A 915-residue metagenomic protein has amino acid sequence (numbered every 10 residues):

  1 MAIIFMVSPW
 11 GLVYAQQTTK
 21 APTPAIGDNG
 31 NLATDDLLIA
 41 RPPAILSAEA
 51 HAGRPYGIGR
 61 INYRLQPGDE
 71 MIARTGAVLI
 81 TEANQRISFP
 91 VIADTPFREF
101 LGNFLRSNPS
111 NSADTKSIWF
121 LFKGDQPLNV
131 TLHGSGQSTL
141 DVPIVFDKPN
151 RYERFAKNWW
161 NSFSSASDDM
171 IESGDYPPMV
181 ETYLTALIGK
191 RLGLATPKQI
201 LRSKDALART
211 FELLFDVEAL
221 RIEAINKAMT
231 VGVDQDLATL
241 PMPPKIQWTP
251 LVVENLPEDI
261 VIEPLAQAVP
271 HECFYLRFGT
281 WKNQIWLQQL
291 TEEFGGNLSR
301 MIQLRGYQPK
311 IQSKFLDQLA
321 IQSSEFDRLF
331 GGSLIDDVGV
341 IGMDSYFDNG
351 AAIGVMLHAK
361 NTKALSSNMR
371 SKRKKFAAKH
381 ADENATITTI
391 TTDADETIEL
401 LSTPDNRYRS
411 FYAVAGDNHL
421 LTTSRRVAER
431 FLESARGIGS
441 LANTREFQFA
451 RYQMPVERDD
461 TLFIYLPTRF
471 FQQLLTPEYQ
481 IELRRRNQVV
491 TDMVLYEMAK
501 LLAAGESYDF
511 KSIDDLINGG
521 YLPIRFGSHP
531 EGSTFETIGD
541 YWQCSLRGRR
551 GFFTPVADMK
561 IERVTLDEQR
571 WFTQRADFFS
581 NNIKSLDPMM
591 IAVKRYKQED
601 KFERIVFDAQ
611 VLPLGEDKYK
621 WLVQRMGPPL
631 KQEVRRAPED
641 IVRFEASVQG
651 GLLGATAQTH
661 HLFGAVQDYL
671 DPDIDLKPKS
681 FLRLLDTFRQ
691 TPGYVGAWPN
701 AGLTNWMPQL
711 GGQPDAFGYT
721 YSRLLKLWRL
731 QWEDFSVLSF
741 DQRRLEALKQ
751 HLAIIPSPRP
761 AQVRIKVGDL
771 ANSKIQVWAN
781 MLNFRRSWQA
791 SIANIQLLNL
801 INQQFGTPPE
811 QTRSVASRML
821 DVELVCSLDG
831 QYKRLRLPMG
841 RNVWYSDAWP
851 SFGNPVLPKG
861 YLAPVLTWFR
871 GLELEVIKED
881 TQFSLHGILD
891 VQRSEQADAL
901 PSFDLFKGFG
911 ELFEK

Functional and structural regions predicted by a protein language model:
M1-P9: Bacterial N-terminal signal peptides
V13-A15: Boundary at the C-terminal end of the N-terminal hydrophobic targeting segment
A21-P90, R154-A156, W160-I353, L357-T389 (+8 more regions): Structural boundary/hinge residues at secondary-structure and domain interfaces
E325, A378-Y412, G439-F449, M707-L730: A cross-kingdom feature marking solvent-exposed beta-strand/loop segments within repeated, beta-rich binding/scaffold
N349-H358, D417-T422, F663, D686-Q709 (+1 more regions): Short cationic amphipathic helices and targeting signals
R407-E478, E482, Y719-I775: A conserved glycine-rich beta-strand in the N-terminal activation segment of trypsin-fold
N772-S817: Conserved hydrophobic/amphipathic alpha-helical signal-anchor segments
V815-H886: Periplasmic/extracellular, small/polar-rich flexible segments of pilin-like filament-forming proteins
